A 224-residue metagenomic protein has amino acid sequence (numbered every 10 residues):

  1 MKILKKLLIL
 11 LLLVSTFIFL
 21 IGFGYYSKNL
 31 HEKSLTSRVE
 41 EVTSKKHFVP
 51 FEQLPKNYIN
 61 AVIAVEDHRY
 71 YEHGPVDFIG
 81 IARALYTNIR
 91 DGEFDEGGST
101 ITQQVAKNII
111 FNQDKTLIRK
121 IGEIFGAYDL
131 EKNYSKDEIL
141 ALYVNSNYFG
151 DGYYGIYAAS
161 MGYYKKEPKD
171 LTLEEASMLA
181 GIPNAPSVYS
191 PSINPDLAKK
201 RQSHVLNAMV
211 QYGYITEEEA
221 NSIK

Functional and structural regions predicted by a protein language model:
M1-K224: Juxtamembrane regions of bacterial inner-membrane/periplasmic proteins, predominantly the peptidoglycan biogenesis
